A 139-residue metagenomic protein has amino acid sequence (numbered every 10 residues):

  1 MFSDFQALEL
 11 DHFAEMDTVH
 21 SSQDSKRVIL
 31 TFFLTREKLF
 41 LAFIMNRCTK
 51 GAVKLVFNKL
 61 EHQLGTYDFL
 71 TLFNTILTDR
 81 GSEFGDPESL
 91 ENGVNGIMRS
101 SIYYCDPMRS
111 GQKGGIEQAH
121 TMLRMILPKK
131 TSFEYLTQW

Functional and structural regions predicted by a protein language model:
M1-I29: Mobile-element integrase/transposase regions, centering on the N-terminal DNA-binding/Zn-coordinating module
D17, F32, K38, F57 (+3 more regions): Mobile genetic element proteins and their domesticated derivatives, centered on retroelements and DNA transposons
S21-S25, A42-Y67: Active-site beta-loop-alpha junctions of metal-dependent nucleic acid enzymes, especially the RNase H-like/DDE
S25-R27, T35-F40: Coil-to-beta-strand transition motifs
K38-F43, K129: Short small-residue beta-strand/loop micro-motif enriched in glycine and branched aliphatics
F69-S89: Cysteine/selenocysteine-centered motifs that mediate thiol-based redox chemistry or coordinate metal-sulfur cofactors
T78-G81, L90, I102-L127, E134-W139: RNase H-like two-metal-ion nuclease catalytic core shared by retroviral integrases and related mobile-element nucleases
E88-R99: Short, surface-exposed basic-aromatic patches at helix termini and helix-loop junctions that form
